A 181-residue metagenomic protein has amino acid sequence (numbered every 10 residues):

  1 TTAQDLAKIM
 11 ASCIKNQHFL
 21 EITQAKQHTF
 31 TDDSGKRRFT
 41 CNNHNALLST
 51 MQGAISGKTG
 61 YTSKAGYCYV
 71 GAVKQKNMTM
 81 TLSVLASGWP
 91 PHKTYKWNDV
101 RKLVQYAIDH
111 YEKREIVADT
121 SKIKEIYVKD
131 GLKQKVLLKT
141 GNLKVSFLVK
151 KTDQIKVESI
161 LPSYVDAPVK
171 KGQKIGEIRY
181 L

Functional and structural regions predicted by a protein language model:
T1: Catalytic-site signature segments of enzymes, centered on catalytic residues
Q4-L181: Domain-terminus/edge residues, biased toward the C-terminal soluble/receptor-binding domains of extracytoplasmic
